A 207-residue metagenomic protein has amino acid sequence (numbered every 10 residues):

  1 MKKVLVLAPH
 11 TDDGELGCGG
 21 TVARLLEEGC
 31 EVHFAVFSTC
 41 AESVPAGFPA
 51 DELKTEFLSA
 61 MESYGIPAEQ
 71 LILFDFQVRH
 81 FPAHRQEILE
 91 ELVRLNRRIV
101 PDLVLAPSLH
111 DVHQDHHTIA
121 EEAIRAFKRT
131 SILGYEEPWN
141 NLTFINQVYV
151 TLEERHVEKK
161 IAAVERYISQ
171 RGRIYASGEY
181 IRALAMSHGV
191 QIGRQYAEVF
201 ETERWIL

Functional and structural regions predicted by a protein language model:
M1-K2, A60-A68, R98, L103 (+1 more regions): The feature marks non-catalytic terminal segments
M1-S131, Y180, L184-Q195: Active-site beta-strand->loop->alpha-helix modules in alpha/beta enzyme cores, enriched in Gly/His/Asp(Glu)
